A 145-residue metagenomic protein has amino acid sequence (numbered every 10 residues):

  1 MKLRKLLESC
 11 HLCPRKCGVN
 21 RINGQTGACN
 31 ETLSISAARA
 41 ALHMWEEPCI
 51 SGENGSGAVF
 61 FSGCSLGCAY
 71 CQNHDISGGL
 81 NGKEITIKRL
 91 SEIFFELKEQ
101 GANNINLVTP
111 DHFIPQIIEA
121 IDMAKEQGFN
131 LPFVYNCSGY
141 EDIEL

Functional and structural regions predicted by a protein language model:
M1-R4, P14-G18, G55-V59: Short, intrinsically disordered, charge-biased short linear motifs at domain edges
M1-S9, I87-L90: Short N-terminal signal/transit or membrane-insertion segments and the immediately adjacent low-complexity/disordered
K5-E8, G24, S56-V59, G63: Flanking scaffold residues of small Cys/His-coordinated metal-binding clusters
L6-A40: Cysteine-cluster motifs in flexible loop/terminal segments that predominantly coordinate metals
C29-L145: Conserved Radical SAM active-site core
